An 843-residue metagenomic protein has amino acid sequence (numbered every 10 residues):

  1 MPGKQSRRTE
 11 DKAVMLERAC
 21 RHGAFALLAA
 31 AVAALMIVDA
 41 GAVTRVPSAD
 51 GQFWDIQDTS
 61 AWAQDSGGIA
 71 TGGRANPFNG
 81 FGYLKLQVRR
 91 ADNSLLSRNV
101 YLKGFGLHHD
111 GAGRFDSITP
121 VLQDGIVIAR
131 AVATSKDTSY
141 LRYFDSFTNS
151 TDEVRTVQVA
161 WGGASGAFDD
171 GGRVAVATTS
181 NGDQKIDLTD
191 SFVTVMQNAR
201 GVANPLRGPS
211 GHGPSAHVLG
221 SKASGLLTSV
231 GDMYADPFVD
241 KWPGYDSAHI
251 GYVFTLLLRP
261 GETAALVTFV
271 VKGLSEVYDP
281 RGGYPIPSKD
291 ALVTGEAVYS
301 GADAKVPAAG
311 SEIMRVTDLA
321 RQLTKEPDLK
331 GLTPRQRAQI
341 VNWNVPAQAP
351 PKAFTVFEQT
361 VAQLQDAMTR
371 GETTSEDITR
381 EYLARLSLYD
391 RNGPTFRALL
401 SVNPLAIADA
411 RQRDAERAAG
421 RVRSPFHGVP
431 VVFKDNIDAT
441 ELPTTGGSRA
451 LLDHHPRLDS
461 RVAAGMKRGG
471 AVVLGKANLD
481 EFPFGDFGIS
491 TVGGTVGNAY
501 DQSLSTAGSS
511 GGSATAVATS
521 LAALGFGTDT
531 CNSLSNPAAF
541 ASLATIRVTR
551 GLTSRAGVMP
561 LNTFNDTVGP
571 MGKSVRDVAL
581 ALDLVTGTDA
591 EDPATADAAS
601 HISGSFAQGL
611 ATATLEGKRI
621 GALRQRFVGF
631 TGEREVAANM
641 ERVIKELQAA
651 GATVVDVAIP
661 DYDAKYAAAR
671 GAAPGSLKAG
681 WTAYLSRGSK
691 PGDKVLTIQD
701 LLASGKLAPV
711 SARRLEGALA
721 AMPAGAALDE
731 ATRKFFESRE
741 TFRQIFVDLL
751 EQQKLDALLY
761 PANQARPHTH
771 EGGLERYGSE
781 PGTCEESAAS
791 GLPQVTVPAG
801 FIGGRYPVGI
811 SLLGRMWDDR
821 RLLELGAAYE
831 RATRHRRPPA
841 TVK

Functional and structural regions predicted by a protein language model:
P47-L102, A167-A265, L329, P334-R337 (+1 more regions): Trp/Gly-enriched beta-strand surface patches
R89-R142, D152, Q158, D246-I250: Extended, loop-rich substrate-binding clefts of extracytoplasmic carbohydrate-active enzymes
R155-V157, L256-L274, G371: Short Pro-Gly-centered flexible turn/kink motifs
Q348-C531, T549, R642-K645, A650 (+2 more regions): Gly/Ser-rich catalytic/binding loops embedded in alpha/beta enzyme cores
F357, I437, P443, N565-T567 (+2 more regions): Gly/Ser-rich, acidic/histidine-flanked active-site/gating loops
G371, G428, R468, V472 (+6 more regions): Glycine-rich, small-residue loops and helix-cap segments that act as flexible hinges at active-site edges
H427-G446, Q608-Q625, G675-F742, T796-P807: Short helix-loop capping/hinge segments that flank enzyme active sites or metal/cofactor-binding pockets
T519, L524-G621, E641-A650, A789-K843: Structural helix-boundary/capping segments
